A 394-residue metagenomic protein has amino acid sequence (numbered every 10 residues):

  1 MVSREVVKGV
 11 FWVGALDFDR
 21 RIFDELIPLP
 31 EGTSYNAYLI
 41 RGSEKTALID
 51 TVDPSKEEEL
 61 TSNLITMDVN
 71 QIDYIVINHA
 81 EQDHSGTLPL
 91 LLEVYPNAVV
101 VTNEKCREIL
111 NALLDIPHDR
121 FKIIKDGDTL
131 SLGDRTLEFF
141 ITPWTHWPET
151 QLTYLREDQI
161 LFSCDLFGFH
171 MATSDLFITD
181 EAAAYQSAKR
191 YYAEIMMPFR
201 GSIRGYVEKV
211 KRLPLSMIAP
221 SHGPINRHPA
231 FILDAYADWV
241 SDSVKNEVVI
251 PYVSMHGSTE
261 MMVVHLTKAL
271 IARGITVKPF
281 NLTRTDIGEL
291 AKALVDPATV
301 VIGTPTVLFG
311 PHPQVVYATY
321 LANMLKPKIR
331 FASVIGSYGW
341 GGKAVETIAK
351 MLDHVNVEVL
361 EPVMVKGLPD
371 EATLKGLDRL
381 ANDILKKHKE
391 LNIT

Functional and structural regions predicted by a protein language model:
S3-L64, L152-L155, Q159-S163, T259: Conserved beta-strand hairpin/beta-sheet module of binuclear metal-dependent hydrolase folds, prominently
R4-K8, T102-T150, S202-G205: Metallo-beta-lactamase
T46, T136-P220, P224-P229: Metallo-beta-lactamase
I49-T51, I72-A80, V100-N103, L161-C164 (+1 more regions): Active-site neighborhood of phospho(di)ester-bond hydrolases with catalytic His/Asp-centered motifs
S55-V101: Active-site metal-binding motif and surrounding structural segment of the metallo-beta-lactamase
V69, L155, A291-V295: A short, aliphatic-rich alpha-helical micro-motif
T87, T285-L290: Short acidic active-site motifs
T173, A183-I218, G223-P224, H265-K278 (+1 more regions): FMN-binding flavodoxin-like domain, especially the glycine-rich phosphate-binding loop
